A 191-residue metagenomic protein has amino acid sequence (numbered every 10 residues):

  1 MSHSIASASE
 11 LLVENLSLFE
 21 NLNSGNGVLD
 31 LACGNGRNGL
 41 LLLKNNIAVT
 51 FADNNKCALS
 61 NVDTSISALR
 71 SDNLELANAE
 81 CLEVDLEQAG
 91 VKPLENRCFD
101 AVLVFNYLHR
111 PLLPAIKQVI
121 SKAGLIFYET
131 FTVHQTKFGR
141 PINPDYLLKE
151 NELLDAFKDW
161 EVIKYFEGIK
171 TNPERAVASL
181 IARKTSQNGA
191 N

Functional and structural regions predicted by a protein language model:
M1-N23: S-adenosyl-L-methionine
S24-G34: Conserved class I S-adenosyl-L-methionine
A48-D53: Conserved SAM-binding motif I beta-strand of class I
N55-C57: Conserved SAM/SAH-binding beta-strand->alpha-helix loop
N73-A89: Conserved SAM-binding strand-loop segment of SAM-dependent methyltransferases
V91-A101: A short acidic, Gly/Pro-enriched loop at the edge of an enzyme's catalytic core that lines a small-molecule cofactor
G124-H134: Conserved beta-strand signature within the Rossmann-like core of class I S-adenosyl-L-methionine
I169-N191: Core SAM-dependent methyltransferase catalytic element
